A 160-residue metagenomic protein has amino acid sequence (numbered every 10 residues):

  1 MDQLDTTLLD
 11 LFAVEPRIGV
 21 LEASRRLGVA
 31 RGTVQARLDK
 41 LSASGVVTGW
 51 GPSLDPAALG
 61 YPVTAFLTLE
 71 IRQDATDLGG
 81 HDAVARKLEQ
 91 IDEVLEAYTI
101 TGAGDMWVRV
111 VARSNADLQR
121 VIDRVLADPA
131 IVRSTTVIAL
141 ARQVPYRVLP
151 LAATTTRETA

Functional and structural regions predicted by a protein language model:
M1-A160: A compositional/biophysical signature of low hydrophobicity enriched in polar/charged and small residues
